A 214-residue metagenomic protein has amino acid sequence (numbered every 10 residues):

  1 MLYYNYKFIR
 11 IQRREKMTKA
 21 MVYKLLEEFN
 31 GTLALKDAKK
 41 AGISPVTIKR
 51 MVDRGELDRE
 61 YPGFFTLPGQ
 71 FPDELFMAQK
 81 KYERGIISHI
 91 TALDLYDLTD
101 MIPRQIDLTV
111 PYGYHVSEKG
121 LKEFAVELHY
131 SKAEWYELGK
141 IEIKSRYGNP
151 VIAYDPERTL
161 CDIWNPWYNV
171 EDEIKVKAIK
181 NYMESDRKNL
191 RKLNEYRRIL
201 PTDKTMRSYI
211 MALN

Functional and structural regions predicted by a protein language model:
L2-I90: Short beta-edge/loop segments at beta->alpha junctions of small alpha/beta modules that act as binding/recognition
T32-D37, F64-N214: Nucleic-acid-binding surface
